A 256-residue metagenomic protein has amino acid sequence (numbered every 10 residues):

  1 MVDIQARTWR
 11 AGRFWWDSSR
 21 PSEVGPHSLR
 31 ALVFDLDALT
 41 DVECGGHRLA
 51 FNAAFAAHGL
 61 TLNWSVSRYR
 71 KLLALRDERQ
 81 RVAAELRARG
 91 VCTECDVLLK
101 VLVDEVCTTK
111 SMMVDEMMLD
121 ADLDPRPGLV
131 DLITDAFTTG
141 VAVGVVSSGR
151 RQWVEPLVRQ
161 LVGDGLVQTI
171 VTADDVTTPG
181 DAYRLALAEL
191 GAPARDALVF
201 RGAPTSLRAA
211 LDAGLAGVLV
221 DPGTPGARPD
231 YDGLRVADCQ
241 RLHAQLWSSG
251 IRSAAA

Functional and structural regions predicted by a protein language model:
M1-V24, R151, P156-A256: Asp-based, Mg2+/Mn2+-dependent phosphohydrolase catalytic module
V2-R70: Active-site neighborhood of HAD-like aspartate-dependent phosphohydrolases
T40, V143, V199-F200: Conserved SAM-binding loop
R48-N52, A56, E78-R87, S111 (+2 more regions): An amphipathic alpha-helix signature
F51, L129-R159: Substrate-recognition element of Asp-dependent hydrolases with the DxDx(T/V) motif
V66-K71, V97-L102, D164-T177: A short, structured active-site edge motif that brings together acidic residues
L72-M118, P127: A metal-dependent, Asp-based hydrolase signature
